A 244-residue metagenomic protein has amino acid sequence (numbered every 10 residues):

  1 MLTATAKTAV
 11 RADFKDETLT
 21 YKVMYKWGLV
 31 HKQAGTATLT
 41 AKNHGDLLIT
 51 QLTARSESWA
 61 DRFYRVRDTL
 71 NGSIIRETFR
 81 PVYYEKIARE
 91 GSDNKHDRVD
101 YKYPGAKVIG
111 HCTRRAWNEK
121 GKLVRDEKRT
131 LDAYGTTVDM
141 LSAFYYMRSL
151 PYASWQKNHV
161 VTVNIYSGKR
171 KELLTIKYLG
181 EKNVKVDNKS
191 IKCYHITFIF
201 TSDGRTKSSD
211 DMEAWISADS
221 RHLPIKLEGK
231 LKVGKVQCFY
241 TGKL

Functional and structural regions predicted by a protein language model:
L2-G105, S149-L244: Acidic, serine/threonine-rich low-complexity disordered tracts
V108-Y166: Active-site/ligand-binding surface loops and adjacent short beta/alpha elements that line catalytic pockets across
